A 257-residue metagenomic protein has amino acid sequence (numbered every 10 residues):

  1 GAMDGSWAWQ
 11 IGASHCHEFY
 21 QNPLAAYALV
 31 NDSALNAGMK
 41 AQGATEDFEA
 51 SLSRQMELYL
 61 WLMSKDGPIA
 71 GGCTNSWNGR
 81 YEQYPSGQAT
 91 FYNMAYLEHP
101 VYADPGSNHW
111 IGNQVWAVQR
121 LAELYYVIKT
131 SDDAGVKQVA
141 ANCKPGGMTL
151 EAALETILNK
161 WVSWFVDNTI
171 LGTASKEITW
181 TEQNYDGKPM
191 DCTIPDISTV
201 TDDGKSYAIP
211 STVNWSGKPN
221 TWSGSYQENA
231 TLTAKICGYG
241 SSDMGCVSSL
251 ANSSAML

Functional and structural regions predicted by a protein language model:
G1-L257: Extended ligand-binding clefts on enzyme/binding-domain cores
